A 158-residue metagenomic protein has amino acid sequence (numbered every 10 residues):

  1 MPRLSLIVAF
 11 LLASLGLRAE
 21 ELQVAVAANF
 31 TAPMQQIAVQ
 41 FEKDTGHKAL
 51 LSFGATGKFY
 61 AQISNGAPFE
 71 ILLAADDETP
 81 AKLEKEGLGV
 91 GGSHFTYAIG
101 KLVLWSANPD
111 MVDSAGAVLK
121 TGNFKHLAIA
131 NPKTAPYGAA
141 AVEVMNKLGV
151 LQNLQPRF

Functional and structural regions predicted by a protein language model:
P2-A9: Sec-dependent signal peptide recognition, specifically the positively charged N-region followed immediately by
A9-R18: Hydrophobic h-region of N-terminal signal peptides that target proteins for export in Gram-negative bacteria
A13-S14, V118-T121, L148-L151: Extended interaction regions within the primary functional domain
A19-T134: N-terminal segment of the mature folded domain
A32, K133-K147: Bilobed "Venus flytrap"/periplasmic-binding protein-like clamshell domains and structurally analogous long
Q40, K147-L148: Active-site catalytic microenvironments for nucleophilic, acid-base chemistry
V144, L151-F158: Ligand-binding pocket segment of bilobal, Venus flytrap-like solute-binding proteins
